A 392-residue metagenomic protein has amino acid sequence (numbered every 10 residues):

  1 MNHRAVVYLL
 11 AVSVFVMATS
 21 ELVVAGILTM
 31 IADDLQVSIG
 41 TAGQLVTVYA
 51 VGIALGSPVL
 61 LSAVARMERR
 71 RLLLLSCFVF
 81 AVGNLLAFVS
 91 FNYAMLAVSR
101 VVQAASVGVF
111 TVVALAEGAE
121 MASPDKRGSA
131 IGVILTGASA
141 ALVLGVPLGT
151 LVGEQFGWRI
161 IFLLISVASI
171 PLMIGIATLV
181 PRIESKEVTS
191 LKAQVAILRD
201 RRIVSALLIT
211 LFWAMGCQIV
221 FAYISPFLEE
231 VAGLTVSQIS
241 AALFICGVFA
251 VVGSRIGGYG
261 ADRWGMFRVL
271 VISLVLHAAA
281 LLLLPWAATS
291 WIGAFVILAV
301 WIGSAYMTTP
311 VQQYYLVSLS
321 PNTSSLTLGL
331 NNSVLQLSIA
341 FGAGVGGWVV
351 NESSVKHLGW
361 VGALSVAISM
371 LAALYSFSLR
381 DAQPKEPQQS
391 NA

Functional and structural regions predicted by a protein language model:
Q36, E68, V89-M95, G233 (+1 more regions): Helix-breaking motifs and short loop linkers at transmembrane-helix boundaries and internal kinks in secondary membrane
L55-A94: Conserved MFS/SLC helix-loop-helix module at the cytosolic interface between two early adjacent transmembrane helices
G56-E68, G253-G265, V350: Helix-to-loop junctions at the C-terminal end of transmembrane segments in multipass secondary transporters
G83, A94-Q103, I292-V300: Paired small-residue
M95, P124-K126, G132-T178, Y223 (+1 more regions): Helix-loop-helix hairpin linking two adjacent transmembrane segments in secondary transporters
S99-G137: Cytoplasmic helix-loop-helix junction between adjacent transmembrane helices in 12-TM secondary transporters
F267-Q312: C-terminal transmembrane helical hairpin of 12-TM major facilitator-type secondary transporters
L319-S354, G362: A late C-terminal transmembrane helix in Major Facilitator Superfamily
